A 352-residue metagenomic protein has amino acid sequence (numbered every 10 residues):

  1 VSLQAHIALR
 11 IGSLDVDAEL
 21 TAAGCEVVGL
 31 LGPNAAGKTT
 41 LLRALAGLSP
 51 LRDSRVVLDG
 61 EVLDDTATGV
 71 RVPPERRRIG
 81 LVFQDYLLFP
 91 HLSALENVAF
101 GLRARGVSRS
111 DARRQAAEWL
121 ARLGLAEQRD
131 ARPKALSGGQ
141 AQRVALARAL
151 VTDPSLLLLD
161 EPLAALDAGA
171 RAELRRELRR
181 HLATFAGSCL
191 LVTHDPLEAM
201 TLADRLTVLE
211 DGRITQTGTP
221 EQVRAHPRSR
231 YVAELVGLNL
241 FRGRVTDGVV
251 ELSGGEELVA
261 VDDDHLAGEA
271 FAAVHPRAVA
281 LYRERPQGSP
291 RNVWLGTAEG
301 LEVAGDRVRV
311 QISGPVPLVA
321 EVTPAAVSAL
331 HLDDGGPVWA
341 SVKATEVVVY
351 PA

Functional and structural regions predicted by a protein language model:
H6, R224-G248, F271-A273, N292: C-terminal boundary and immediately downstream tail of ABC-type ATPase nucleotide-binding domains
G29, R71-P73, R77-L87, L190: ABC nucleotide-binding domain signature
L31-P33: The feature captures the beta-strand-to-loop junction immediately N-terminal to the Walker
T39-L42, V144: ABC ATPase nucleotide-binding domain helices that frame the ATP-binding cleft
A46: Helix-to-loop junction immediately C-terminal to a conserved catalytic motif
R55-R78, S108: ABC ATPase NBD Q-loop/coupling interface
R78-G80, S93-R228: ABC ATPase nucleotide-binding domains
G254-E302, R309, E321-A352: Glycine/charge-rich catalytic "coupling/switch" loops of P-loop NTPases
